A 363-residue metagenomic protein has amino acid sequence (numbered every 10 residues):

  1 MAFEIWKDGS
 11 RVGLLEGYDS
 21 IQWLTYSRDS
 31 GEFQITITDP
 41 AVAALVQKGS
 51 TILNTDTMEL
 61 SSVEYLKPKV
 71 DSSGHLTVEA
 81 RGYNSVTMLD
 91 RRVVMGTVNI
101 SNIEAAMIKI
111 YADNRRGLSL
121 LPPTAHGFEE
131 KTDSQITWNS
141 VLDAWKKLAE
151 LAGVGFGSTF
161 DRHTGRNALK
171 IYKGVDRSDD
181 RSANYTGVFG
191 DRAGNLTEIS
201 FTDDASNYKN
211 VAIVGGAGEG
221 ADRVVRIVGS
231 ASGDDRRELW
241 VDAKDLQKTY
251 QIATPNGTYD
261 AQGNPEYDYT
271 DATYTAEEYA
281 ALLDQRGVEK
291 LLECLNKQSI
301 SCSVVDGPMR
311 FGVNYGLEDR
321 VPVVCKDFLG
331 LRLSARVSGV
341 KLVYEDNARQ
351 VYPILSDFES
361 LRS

Functional and structural regions predicted by a protein language model:
M1-D8, L169, V211-I213, V321-V323: Short polybasic amphipathic segments
M1-E16, D179: Polar/acidic, low-complexity leader/linker segments enriched in S/T/G and N/D
G9, I35, G82, V94-L121 (+4 more regions): Amphipathic, non-transmembrane alpha-helical segments in extracytoplasmic/periplasmic proteins
G9-V12, T57, L329: Residue-level signal for glycine
G17-A43, D191-S363: An acidic/polar, Gly/Ser/Thr-rich interaction patch typically located in mid-to-C-terminal regions of proteins
D19-Y26, E64-S72, S158-F160, V340-L342: Short amphipathic beta-strand and strand-loop transition segments with alternating hydrophobic
P40-H126: Surface-exposed cap/loop segments at beta↔alpha junctions
K67-E79, Y83-L89, T124-K209, G218: Short beta-strand-centered interaction patches in the first periplasmic/extracellular domains of large envelope
